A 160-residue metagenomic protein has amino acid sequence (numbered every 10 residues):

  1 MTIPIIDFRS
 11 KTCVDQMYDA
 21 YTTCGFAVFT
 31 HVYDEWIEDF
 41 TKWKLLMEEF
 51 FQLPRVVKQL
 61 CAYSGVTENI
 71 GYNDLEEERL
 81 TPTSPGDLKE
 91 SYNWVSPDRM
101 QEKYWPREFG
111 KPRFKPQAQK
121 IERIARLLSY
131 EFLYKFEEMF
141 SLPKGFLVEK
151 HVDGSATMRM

Functional and structural regions predicted by a protein language model:
M1-M160: Peripheral, non-catalytic segments flanking oxidoreductase cores
